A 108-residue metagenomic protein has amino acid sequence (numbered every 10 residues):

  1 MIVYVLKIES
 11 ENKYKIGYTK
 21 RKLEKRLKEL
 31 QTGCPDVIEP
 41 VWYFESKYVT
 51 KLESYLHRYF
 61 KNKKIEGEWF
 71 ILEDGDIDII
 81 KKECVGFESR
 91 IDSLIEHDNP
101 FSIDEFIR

Functional and structural regions predicted by a protein language model:
M1-R108: Non-catalytic accessory segments flanking enzymatic or RNA/DNA-binding domains
